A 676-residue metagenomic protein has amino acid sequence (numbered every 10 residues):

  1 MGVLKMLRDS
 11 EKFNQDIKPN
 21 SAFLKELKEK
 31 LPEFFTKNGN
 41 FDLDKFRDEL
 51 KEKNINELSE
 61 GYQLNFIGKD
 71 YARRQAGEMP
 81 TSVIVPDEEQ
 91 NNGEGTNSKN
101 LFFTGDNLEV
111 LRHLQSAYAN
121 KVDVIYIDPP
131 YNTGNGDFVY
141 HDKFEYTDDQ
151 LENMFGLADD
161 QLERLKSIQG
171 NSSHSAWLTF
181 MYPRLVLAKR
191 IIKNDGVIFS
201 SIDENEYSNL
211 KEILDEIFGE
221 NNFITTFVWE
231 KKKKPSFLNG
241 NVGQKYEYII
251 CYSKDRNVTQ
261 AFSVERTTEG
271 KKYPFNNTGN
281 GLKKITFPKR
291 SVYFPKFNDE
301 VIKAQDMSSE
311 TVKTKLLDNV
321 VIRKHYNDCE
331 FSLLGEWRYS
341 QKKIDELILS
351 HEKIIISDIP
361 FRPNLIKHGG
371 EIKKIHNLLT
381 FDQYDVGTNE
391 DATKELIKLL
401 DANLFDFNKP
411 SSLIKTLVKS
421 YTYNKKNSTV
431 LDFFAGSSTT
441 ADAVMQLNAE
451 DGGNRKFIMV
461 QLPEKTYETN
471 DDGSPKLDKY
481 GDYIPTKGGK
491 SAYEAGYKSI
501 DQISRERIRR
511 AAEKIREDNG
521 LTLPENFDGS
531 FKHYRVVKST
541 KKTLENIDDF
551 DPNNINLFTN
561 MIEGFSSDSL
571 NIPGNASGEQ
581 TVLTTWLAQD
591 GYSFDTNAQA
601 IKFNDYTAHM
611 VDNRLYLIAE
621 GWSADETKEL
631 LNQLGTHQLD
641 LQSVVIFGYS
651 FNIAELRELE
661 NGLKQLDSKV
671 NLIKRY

Functional and structural regions predicted by a protein language model:
M1-S82, N91-E94, K99-N100, L108 (+14 more regions): Accessory, often C-terminal, charged low-complexity segments
V85, E152-R164, D382-K394, G481: Active-site-adjacent bridging/hinge elements
I127-P129, F433: Conserved beta-strand/loop positions that form the S-adenosyl-L-methionine
Y140-S172, D478: Aromatic- and acidic-residue-enriched carbohydrate-binding clefts of CAZyme catalytic domains
R164-T179, L399-F405: Glycine-rich phosphate-binding "P-loop"
T388-D406: Class I SAM-dependent transferase core
N427-G436: Conserved class I S-adenosyl-L-methionine
T440: Pyridoxal 5′-phosphate
